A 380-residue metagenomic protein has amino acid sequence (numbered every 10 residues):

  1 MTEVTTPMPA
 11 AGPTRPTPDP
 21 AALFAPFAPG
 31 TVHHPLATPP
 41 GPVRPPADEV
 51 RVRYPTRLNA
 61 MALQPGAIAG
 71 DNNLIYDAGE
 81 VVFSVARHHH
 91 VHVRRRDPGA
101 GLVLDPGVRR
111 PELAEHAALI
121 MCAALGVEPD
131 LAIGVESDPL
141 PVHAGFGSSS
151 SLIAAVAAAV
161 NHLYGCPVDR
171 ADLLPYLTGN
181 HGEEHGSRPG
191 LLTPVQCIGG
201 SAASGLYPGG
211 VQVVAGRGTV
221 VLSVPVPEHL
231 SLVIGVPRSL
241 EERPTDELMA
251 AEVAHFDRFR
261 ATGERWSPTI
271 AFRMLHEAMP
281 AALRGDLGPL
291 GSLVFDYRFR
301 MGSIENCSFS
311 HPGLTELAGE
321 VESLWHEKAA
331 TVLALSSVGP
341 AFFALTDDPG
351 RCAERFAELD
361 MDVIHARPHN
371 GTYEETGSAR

Functional and structural regions predicted by a protein language model:
E3-D48, M61, A67-A78, D169 (+2 more regions): ATP-dependent small-molecule kinase catalytic core of the GHMP/sugar-kinase superfamily and closely related
D48-E49, A86-L191: Anion-binding (especially nucleotide phosphate/pyrophosphate-binding) glycine-rich loop and adjoining beta-alpha core
E49-V85, H90, D97: Intrinsically disordered, low-complexity, positively charged segments
A60, V91, L290, S337: Residue-level signal for inorganic ion chemistry
E80-S84, T193-V195, L333: Short Gly/Pro-enriched turn/cap motifs at secondary-structure boundaries
F146-S148, V195, S204, L335: Active-site nucleophile and cofactor-binding loops and adjacent substrate-binding regions of central metabolic enzymes
V332-S336, H365: Short beta-strand
L335-T346: N-terminal pre-core extensions flanking Radical SAM catalytic domains
